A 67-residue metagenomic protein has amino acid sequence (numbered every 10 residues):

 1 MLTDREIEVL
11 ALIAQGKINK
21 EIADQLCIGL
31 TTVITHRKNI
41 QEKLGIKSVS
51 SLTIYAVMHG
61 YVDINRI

Functional and structural regions predicted by a protein language model:
M1, K20, D24-Q25, D63-I67: Linker/hinge segments immediately adjacent to helix-turn-helix/homeobox DNA-binding domains
M1-L12, D63: Regulatory hinge/linker segments at domain boundaries that couple sensory/effector modules to output domains
E6, I13, I22-L26: N-proximal short alpha-helices
E6-E8, I34, I54: Residue-level signal for functionally critical sites in structured catalytic/ligand-binding pockets
A11-Q15, V57: Short, locally clustered residues in the helix-turn-helix/winged-helix DNA-binding domain
I18-S51: Recognition helix of helix-turn-helix DNA-binding domains
Q41-I67: Basic, Lys/Arg-enriched C-terminal extension of HTH/homeodomain DNA-binding domains
